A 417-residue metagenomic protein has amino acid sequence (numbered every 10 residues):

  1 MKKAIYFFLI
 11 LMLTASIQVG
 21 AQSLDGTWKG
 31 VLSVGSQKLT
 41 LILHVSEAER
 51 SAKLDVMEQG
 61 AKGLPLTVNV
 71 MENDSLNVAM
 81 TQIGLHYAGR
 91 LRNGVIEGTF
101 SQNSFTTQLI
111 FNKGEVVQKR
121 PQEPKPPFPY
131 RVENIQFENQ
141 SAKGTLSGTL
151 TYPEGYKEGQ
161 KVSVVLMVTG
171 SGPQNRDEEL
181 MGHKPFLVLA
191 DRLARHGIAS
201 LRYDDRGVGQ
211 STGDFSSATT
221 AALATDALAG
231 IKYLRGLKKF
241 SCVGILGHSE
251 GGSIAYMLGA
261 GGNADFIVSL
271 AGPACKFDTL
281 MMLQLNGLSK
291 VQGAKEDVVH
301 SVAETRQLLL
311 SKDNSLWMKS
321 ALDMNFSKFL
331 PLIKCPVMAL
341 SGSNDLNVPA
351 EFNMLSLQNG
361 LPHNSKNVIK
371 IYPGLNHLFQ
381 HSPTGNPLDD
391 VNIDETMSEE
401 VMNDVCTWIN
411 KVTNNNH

Functional and structural regions predicted by a protein language model:
Q22-L91, E97-N103, Q122, P129-Y130 (+2 more regions): Central antiparallel beta-sheet cores of small beta-barrel/beta-sandwich binding domains
V116-Q160: N-terminal cap/lid segment of alpha/beta-hydrolase-fold proteins
Q160-G170: Short beta-strand element of the alpha/beta-hydrolase
P185, S216-L237: Alpha/beta-hydrolase active-site loop
A229-N286: Primarily recognizes the serine-hydrolase "nucleophile elbow" in alpha/beta-hydrolase and SGNH/GDSL folds
G262-L332, N347: Accessory cap/linker subdomain of secreted extracellular hydrolases
I333, A339-S341: Short beta-strand/loop motif that positions the catalytic acidic residue of the alpha/beta-hydrolase fold
C335, L346-G360: Short alpha-helix in the alpha/beta-hydrolase fold that links the catalytic acid
